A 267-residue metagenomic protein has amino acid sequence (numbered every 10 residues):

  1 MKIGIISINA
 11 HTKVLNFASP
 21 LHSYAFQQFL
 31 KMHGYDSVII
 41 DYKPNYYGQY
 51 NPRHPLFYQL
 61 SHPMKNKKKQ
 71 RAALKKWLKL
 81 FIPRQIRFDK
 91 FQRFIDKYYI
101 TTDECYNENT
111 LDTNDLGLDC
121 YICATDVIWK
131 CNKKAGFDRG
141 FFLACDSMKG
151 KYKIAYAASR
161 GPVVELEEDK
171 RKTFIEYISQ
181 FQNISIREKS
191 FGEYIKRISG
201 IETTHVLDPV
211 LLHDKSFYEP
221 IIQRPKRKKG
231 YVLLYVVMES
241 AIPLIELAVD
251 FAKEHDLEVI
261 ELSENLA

Functional and structural regions predicted by a protein language model:
M1-G4: Extreme N-terminal starter segment of soluble prokaryotic enzymes
S7-E176, I245: Aromatic- and Gly/Pro-rich donor/ligand-binding loops that form nucleotide- or phosphate-bearing donor binding pockets
F29, E176, Y194, D250-F251: Alpha-helical scaffold elements within enzyme catalytic domains, especially in hydrolases
Y35, G200, D256-L257: Short phosphate-binding/catalytic loops that engage adenosine nucleotides
I39-D41, A155-A157, Q182-K189, V259-S263: Short internal beta-strands
T102-L118, W129-G136, A157-M238: A nucleotide-sugar donor-handling region in carbohydrate enzymes
Y152-P162, I195, V236-V237, I242-A267: Catalytic donor nucleotide-activated moiety binding site of glycosyltransferases and closely related
